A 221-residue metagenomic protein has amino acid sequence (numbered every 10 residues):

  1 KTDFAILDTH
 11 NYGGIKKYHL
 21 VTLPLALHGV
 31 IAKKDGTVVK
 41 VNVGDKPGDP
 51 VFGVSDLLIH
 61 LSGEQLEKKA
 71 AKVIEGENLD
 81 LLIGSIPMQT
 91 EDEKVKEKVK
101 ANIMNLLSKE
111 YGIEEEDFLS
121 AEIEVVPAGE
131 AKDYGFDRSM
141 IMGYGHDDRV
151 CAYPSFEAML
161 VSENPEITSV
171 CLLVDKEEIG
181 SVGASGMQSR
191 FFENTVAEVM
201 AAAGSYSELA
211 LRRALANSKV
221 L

Functional and structural regions predicted by a protein language model:
K1-L221: N-terminal hydrophobic/helix-forming segments and targeting peptides
